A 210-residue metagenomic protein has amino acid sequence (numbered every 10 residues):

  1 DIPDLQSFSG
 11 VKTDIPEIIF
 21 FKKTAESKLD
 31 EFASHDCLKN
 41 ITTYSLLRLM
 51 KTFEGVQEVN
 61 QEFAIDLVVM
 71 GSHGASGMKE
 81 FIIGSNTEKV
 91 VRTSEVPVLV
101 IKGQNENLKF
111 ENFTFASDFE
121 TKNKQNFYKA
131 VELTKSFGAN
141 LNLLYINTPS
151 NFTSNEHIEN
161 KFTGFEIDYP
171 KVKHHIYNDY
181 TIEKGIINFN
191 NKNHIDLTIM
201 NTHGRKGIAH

Functional and structural regions predicted by a protein language model:
D1-S27, N140-Y169, K173: Acidic, proline/glycine-rich short linear motifs
F8, P16, A33-V68, I167-H210: Structural beta-alpha unit
T42, E111-N112, G138-L143: Residues at the starts of beta-strands that form the adenosine-phosphate
L67-S72, T87-K129: Intrinsically disordered or low-complexity boundary/linker segments at protein termini and domain junctions
M70-K89, M200-H210: Glycine-rich, Arg-bearing micro-motifs that act as flexible, cationic patches
N86, S94, F137, D168-P170: Short, structured coil segments at secondary-structure junctions
Y128-A139: A charged, well-structured terminal subsegment
